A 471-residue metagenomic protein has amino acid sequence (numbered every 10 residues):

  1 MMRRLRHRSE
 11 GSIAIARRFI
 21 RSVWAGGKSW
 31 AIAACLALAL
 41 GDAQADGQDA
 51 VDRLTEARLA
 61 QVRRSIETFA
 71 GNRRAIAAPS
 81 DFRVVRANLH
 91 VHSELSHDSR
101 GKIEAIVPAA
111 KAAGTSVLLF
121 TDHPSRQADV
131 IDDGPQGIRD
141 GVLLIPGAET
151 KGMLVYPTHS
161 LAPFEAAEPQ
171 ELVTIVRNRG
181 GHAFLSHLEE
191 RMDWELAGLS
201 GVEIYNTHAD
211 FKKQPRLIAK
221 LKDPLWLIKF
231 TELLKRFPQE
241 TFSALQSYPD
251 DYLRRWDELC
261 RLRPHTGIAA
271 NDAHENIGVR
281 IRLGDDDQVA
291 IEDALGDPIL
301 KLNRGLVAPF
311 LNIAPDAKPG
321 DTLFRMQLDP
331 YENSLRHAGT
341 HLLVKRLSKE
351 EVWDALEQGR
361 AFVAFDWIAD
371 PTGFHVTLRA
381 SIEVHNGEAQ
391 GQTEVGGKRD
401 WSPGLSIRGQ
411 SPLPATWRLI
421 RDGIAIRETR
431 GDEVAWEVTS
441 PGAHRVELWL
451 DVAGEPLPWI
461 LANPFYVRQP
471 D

Functional and structural regions predicted by a protein language model:
M1-V23: N-terminal secretory signal peptides that target proteins for export/translocation
E10, R17, A31-A33, P79 (+2 more regions): N-terminal hydrophobic alpha-helix used for membrane targeting or insertion
I20, A25-K28, V173: Low-complexity, intrinsically disordered tandem-repeat tracts enriched in small/polar residues
K28-A39: Bacterial N-terminal signal peptides
D42-Q44: Sec/Tat signal peptide C-region and signal peptidase I cleavage site
D46-V84, S96, I103-I106, R261-G267 (+1 more regions): C-terminal functional module detector
L54-P264, A270-N276, L448-D451, E455-F465: A metal-dependent hydrolase metal-coordination microenvironment
